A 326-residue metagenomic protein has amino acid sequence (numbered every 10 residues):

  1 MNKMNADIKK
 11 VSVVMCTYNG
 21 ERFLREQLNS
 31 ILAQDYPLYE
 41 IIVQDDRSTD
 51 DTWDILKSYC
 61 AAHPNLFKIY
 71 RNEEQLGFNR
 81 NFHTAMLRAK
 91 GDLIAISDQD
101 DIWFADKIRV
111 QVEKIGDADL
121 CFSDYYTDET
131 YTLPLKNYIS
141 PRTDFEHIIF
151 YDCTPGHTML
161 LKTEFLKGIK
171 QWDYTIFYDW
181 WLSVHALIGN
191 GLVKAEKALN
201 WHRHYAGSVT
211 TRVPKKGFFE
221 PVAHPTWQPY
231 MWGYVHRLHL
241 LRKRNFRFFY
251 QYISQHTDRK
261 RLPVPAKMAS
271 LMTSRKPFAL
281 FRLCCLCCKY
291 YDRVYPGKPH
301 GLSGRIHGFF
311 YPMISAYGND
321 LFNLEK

Functional and structural regions predicted by a protein language model:
K9-S12, E40, W181: Cell-envelope/extracellular polymer assembly enzymes that use nucleotide-activated donors
G20-A33: Short, well-formed alpha-helical segments that are part of the catalytic scaffolds of diverse glycosyltransferases
D45-D54, E74: A conserved acidic beta->alpha catalytic loop
N72-A89: Glycine-rich, basic loop-to-helix element that forms the pyrophosphate-binding segment of sugar-nucleotide handling
L87, P141-P221: Conserved nucleotide-sugar donor-binding catalytic segment
I94: Short aromatic/hydrophobic "clamp" motif used to bind/position activated sugar donors
D106-L135: Conserved donor NDP-sugar-binding/catalytic core segment of glycosyltransferases
T175-I176, W181, I188, A198-K326: C-terminal subregions of glycosyltransferases and related glycan-biosynthesis enzymes
